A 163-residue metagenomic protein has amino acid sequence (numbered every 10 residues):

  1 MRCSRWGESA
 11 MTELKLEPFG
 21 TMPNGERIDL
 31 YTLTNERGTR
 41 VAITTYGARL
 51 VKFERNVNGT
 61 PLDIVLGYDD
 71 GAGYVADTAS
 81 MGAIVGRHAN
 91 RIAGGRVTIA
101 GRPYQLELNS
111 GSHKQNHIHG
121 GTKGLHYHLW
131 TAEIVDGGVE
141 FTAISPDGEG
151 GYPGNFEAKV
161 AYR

Functional and structural regions predicted by a protein language model:
M1-A10: Short, Lys/Arg-enriched N-terminal segments with co-localized hydrophobic residues within the first ~10-30 amino acids
M11-R163: Surface-exposed acidic/polar loop and edge beta-strand patches at domain peripheries
